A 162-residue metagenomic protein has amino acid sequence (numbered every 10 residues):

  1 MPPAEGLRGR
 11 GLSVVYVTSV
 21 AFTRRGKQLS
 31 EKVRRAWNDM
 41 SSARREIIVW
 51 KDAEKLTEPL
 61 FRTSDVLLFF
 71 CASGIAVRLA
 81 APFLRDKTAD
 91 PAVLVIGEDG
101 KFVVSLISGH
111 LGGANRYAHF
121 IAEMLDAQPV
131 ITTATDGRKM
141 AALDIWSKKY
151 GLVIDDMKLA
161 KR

Functional and structural regions predicted by a protein language model:
E5-G6: Glycine-biased, low-complexity coil/linker segments
L12-M40: N-terminal basic/disordered segments at the start of proteins
G26-K27, I75-L79, A114: Short glycine/serine/threonine-rich phosphate/pyrophosphate-binding segments that cradle anionic phosphate groups
K32-D39, P82-K87, L111, W146-S147: Short, solvent-exposed amphipathic alpha-helical segments in soluble enzyme and RNA/protein-processing domains
M40-P59: A short, well-structured beta->alpha microelement
T57-A76: Short, structured active-site "lid" loops
L84-G109, R116-T132: Short, acidic/small-residue loops that bind anionic groups at enzyme active sites
L111-R162: Internal alpha/beta core interface subdomains
